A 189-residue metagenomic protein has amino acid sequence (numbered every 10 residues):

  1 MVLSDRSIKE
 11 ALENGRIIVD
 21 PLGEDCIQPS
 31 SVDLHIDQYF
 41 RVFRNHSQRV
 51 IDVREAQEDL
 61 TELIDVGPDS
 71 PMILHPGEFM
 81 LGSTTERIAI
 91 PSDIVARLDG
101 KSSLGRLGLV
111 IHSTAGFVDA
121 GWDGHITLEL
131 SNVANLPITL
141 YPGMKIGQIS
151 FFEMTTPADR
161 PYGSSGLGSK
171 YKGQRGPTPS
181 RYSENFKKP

Functional and structural regions predicted by a protein language model:
M1-P189: DUTPase catalytic domain/fold
